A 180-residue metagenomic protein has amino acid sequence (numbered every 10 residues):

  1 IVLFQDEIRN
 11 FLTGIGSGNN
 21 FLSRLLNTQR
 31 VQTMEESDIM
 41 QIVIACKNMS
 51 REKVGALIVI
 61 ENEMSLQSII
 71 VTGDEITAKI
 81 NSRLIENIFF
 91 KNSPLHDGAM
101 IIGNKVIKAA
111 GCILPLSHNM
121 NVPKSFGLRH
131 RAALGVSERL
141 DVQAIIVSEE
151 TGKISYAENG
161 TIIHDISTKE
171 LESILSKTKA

Functional and structural regions predicted by a protein language model:
F4-E7, F11-A180: Divalent-cation
